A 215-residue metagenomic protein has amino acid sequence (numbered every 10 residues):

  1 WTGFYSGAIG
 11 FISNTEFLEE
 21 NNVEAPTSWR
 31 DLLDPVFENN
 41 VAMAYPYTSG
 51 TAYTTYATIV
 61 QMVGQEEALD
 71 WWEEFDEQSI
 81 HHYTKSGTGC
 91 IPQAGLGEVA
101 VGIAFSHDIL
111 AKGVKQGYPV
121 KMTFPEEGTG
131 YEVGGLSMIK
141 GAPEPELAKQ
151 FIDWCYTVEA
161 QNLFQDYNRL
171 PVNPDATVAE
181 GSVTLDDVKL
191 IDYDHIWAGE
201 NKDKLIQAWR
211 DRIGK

Functional and structural regions predicted by a protein language model:
W1-E98: Extracytoplasmic ligand-binding site segments that recognize negatively charged/polar headgroups
T2-Y5, D34-V36, G95-L96, V114-Q116 (+2 more regions): Extracellular/periplasmic catalytic domains that process cell-envelope and extracellular macromolecules
T15, Y45, S106-H107, Y167-N168: Short secondary-structure boundary segments
R30-L33, V60, W72, I91 (+7 more regions): Non-transmembrane alpha-helical segments in soluble domains of secreted/periplasmic/extracellular proteins
W72-D76, H81-T84, Q116-K140: Periplasmic-binding protein-like
G95, A100-P119: A ligand-binding cleft/hinge motif common to bilobed small-molecule-binding domains
T129-G130, G134, I139-Y193: Mature extracytoplasmic/periplasmic domains
E180-K215: Extracellular/periplasmic bilobal clamshell ligand-binding domains
